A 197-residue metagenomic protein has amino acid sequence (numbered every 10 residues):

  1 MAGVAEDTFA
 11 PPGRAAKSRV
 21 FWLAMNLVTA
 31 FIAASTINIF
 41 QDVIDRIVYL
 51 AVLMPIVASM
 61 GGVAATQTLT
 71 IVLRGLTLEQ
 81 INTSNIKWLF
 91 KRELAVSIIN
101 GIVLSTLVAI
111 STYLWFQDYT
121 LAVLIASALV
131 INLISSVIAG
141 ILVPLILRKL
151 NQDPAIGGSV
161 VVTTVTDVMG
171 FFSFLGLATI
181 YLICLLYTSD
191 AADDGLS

Functional and structural regions predicted by a protein language model:
M1-A51: Cytosolic regulatory modules rich in charged/polar residues
M1-K17, T66-F90, L145-N151, I156: Non-transmembrane, extramembrane segments of multi-pass ion/lipid transporters
K17-W22, K87-N100, V162: Alpha-helical transmembrane segments of multi-pass membrane proteins
I39-M54, F116-S127: Membrane-water interface of transmembrane alpha-helices in multipass transporters/channels
Q41-D42, T112-Q117, Q152, L182: Short helix-capping/hinge motifs at transmembrane helix termini and TM-loop junctions
V137-L186: Hydrophobic alpha-helical transmembrane segments of membrane transport and translocation systems, primarily multi-pass
Y187-S197: Single conserved hydrophobic/aromatic residue that forms the stacking wall/gate of nucleotide- or nucleobase-binding
